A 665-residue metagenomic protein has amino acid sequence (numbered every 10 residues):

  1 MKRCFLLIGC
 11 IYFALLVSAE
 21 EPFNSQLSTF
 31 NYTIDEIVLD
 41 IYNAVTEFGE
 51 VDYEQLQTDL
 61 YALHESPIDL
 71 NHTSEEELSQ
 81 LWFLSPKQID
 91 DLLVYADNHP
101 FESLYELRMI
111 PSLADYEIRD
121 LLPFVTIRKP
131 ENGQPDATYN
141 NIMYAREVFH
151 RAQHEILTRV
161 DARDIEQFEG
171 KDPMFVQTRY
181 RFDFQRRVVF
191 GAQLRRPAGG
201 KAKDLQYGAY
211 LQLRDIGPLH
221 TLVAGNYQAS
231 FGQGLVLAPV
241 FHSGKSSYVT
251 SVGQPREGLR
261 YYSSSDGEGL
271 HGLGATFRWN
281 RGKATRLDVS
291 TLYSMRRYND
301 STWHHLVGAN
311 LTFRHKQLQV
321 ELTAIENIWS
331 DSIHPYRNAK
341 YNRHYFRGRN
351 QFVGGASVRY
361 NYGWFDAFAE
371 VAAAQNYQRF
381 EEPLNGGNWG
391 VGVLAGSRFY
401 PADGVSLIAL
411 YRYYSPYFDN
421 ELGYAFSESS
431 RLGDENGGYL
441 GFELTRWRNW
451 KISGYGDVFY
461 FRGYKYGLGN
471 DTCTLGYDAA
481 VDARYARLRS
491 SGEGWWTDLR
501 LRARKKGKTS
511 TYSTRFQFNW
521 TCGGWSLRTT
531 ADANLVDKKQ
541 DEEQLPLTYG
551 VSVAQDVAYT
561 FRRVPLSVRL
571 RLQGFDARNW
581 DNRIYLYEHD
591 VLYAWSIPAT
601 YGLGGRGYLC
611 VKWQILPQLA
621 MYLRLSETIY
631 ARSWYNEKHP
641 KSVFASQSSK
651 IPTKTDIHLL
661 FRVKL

Functional and structural regions predicted by a protein language model:
K2-I8: Sec-dependent signal peptide recognition, specifically the positively charged N-region followed immediately by
G9-S18: Hydrophobic h-region of N-terminal signal peptides that target proteins for export in Gram-negative bacteria
A19-A202, Q206-Q212, G217, N226 (+1 more regions): Compositionally biased linear targeting/interaction segments
E169, P173, G282-A284, H304-R314 (+2 more regions): Exposed, low-structure sequence patches enriched in small/polar residues
F175-Q177, G208, L270-G272, L306-G308: Extracellular structured ligand-interaction cores
G199-G258, Y262-V289, P401-F418, T548 (+1 more regions): Outer membrane beta-barrel
A229, N280, Y293-N299, N327: Short acidic/polar capping segments at secondary-structure boundaries
S246-V252, P335-R337, N350: Solvent-exposed beta-strand/loop surfaces of large extracellular or lumenal domains
